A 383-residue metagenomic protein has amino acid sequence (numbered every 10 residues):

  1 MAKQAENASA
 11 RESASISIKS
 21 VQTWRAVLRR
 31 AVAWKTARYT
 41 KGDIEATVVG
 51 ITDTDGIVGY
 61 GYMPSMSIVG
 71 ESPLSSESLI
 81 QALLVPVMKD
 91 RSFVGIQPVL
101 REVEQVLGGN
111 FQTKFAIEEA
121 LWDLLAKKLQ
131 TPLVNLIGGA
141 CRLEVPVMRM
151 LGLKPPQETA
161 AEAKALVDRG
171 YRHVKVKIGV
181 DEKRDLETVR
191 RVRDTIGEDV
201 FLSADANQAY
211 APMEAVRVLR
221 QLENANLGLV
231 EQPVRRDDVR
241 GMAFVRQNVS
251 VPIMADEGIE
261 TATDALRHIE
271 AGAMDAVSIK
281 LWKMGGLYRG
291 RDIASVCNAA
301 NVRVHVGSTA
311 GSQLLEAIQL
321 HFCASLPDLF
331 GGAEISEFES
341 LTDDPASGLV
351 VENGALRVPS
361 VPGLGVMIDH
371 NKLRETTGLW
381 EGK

Functional and structural regions predicted by a protein language model:
K3-D55, G59-V69, S340-D343: Structured beta-strand/loop patches that form or line metal/cofactor-binding pockets in enzymes
I18, V49, G56, I117 (+9 more regions): Conserved, mostly hydrophobic/aromatic
S20, T52-K128: Metal- or metallocofactor-binding catalytic centers and their adjacent structured scaffolds across diverse enzyme
M63-E71, M150-K154, S308: Glycine-rich phosphate/pyrophosphate-binding beta-alpha loops
T113, E119-L151: Glycine-rich, aromatic-flanked loop segments that form ligand/cofactor-binding clefts across common enzyme folds
K114, L151, K177-D181, N207-A211 (+5 more regions): Glycine- and other small-residue-rich loops at beta-strand/loop junctions that grip anionic moieties
G138-V249: Metal-dependent enolase-superfamily TIM-barrel catalytic cores that perform enediolate-based chemistry
N226, D237-M254, I259-A355, P359: Shared catalytic-loop signature of beta/alpha-barrel
